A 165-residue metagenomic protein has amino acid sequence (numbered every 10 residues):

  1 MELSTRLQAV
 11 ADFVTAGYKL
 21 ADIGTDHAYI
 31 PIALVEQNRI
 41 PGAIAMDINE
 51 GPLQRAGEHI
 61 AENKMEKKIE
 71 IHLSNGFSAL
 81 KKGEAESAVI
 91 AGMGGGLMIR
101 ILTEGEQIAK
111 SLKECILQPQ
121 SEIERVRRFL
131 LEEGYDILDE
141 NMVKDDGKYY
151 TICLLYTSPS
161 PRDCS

Functional and structural regions predicted by a protein language model:
M1-A16: S-adenosyl-L-methionine
Y18-G24: Conserved class I S-adenosyl-L-methionine
A28: Glycine-rich SAM-binding Motif I of class I
G42-D47: Conserved SAM-binding motif I beta-strand of class I
N49, E122-R125, E132-L155: Active-site capping/gating segments
L53-Q54: Short alpha-helix immediately C-terminal to the canonical SAM-binding loop
G57-K82: S-adenosyl-L-methionine
Y156-S165: Single conserved hydrophobic/aromatic residue that forms the stacking wall/gate of nucleotide- or nucleobase-binding
